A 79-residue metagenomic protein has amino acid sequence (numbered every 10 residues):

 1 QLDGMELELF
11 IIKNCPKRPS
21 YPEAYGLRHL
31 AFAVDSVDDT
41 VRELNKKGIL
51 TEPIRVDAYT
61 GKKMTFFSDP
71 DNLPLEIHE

Functional and structural regions predicted by a protein language model:
Q1-A31, R42-S68: Vicinal oxygen chelate
I77-E79: Short beta->alpha transition motifs characteristic of CBS
